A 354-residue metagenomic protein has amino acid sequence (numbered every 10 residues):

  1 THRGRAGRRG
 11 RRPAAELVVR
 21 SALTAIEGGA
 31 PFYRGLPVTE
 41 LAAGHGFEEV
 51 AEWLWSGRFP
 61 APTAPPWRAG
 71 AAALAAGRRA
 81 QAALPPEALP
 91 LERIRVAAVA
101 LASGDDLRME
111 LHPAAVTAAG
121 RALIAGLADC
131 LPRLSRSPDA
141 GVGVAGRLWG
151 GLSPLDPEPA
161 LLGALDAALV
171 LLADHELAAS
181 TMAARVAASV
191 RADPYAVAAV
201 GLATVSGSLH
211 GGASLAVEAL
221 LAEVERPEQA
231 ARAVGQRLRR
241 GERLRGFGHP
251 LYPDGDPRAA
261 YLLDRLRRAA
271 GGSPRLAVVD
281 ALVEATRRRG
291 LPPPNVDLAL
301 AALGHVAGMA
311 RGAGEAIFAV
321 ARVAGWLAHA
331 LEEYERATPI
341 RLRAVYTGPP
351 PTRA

Functional and structural regions predicted by a protein language model:
H2-A354: Hydrophobic alpha-helical bundle cores within soluble ligand-binding/oligomerization subdomains
